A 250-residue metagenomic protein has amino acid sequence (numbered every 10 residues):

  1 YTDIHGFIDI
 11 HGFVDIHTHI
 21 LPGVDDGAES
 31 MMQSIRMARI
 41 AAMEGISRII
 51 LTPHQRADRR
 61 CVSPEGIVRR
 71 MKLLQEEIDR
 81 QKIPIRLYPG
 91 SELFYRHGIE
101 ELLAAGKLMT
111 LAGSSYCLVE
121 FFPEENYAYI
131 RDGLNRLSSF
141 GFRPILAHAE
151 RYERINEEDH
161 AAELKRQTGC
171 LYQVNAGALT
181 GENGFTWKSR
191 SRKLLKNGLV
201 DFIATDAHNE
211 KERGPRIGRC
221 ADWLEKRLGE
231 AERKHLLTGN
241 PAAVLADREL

Functional and structural regions predicted by a protein language model:
Y1-K82: An N-terminally biased module of ancient metal coordination in phosphate/nucleic-acid-related enzymes
H17, P53, L87, C117 (+3 more regions): Divalent metal-coordination and catalytic microenvironments
H19-L21, H54-Q55, G90-F94, F122-E124 (+3 more regions): Active-site beta-loop-alpha junctions enriched in small/polar residues
A42, S138, L195-K196: Non-catalytic positions within long, well-ordered alpha-helices that form the structural scaffold/packing of enzyme
C61-Q173: Extended substrate/RNA-proximal surfaces in nucleic-acid metabolism proteins
L199-P215: Short acidic/histidine-rich active-site segments
I217, D222-L250: Mid-to-C-terminal alpha-helical segments outside catalytic/metal-binding sites
